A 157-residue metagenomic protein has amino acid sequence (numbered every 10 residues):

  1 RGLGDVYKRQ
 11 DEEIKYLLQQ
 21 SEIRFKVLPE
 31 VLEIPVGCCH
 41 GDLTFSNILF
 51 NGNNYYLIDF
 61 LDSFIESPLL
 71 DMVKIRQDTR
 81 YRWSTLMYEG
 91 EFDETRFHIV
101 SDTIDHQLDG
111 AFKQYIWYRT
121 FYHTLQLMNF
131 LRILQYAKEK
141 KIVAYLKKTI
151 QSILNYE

Functional and structural regions predicted by a protein language model:
G2-Y7: Short, small-residue-biased leader/transition segments that mark boundaries at the very start of proteins
R9-P29: Eukaryote-skewed repeat-based solenoidal scaffolds used as protein-protein interaction platforms, primarily
F25-L70: Active-site acidic catalytic loop and adjacent metal/ATP-binding pocket of ATP-dependent phosphoryl transfer enzymes
G37, F97-H98, Y122: The feature marks helicase ATPase cores and/or their adjacent C-terminal helical subdomains in SF1/SF2/AAA+ helicases
G52-S63, D105-W117, I153-Y156: Short amphipathic alpha-helical segments and their helix-coil junctions
L70-F112, L127-I142: Active-site activation/catalytic loop segments of kinase-like enzymes and analogous catalytic loops in related
Y115-Q126: All-alpha amphipathic helical-bundle segments outside canonical DNA-binding/catalytic cores that form hydrophobic
K140-E157: Elongated scaffolding segments in large macromolecular assemblies, built predominantly from amphipathic alpha-helices
